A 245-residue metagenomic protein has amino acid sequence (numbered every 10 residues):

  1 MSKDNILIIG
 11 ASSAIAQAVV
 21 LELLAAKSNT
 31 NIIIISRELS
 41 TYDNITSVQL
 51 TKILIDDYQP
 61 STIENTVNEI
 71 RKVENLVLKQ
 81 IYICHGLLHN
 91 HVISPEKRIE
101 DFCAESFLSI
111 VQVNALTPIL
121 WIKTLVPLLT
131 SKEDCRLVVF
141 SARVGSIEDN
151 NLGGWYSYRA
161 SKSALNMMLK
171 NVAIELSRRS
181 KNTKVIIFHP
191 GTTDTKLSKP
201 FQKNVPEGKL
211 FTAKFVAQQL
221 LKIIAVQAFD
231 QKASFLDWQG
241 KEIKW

Functional and structural regions predicted by a protein language model:
A11-A25: N-terminal Rossmann NAD(P)H-binding glycine-rich loop of SDR-like oxidoreductase domains
L24-D43: Conserved glycine-rich Rossmann-like NAD(P)H-binding loop of the short-chain dehydrogenase/reductase
I45-T62: Rossmann-fold cofactor-recognition segment
Y82, V138, V185-F188, S198: Hydrophobic structural elements of the Rossmann-like NAD(P)H-binding subdomain that define the short-chain
L87-H91, P95-L116, D134-R179: Catalytic loop of short-chain dehydrogenase/reductase
W121-L125, L129, M168-L169: Hydrophobic positions on the long internal alpha-helix of Rossmann-like NAD(P)-dependent oxidoreductase domains
L176-T193, Q231-F235: Conserved Rossmann-fold SDR core element
T195, K199, K203-W245: C-terminal helical subdomain
